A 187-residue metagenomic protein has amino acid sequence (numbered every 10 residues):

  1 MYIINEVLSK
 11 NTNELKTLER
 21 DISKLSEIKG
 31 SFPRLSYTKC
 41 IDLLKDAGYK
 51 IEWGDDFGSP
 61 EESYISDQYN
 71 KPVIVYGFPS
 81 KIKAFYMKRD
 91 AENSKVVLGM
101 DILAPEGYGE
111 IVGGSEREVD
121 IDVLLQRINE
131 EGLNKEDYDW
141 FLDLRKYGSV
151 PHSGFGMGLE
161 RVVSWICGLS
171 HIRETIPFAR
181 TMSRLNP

Functional and structural regions predicted by a protein language model:
M1-G107, E130-V150: Metal-assisted phosphate- and nucleotidyl-transfer catalytic regions
E62, D101, E110, E160 (+1 more regions): Acidic-residue sensor for enzyme active/binding pockets
K83-F85, I111, D120: Short acidic/glycine-rich loop or secondary-structure boundary segments that cap or lie
A91, R117-E118: A short, sequence-level motif marking secondary-structure junctions
G113-S115, I121-P187: Active-site pocket scaffolds in enzymes
